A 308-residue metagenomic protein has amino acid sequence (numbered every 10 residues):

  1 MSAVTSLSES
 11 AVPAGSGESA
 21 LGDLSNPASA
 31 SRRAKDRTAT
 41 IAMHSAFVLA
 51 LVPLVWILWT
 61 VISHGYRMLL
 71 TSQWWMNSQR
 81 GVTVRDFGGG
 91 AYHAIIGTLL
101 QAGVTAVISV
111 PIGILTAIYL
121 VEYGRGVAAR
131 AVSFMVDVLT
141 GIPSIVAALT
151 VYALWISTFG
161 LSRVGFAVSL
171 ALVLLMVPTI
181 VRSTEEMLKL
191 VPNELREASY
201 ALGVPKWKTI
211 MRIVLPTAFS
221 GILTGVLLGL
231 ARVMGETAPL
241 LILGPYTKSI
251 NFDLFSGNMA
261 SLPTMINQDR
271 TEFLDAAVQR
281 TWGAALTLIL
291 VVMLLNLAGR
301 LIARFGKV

Functional and structural regions predicted by a protein language model:
M1-L49, G299-V308: Transmembrane alpha-helical segments of polytopic membrane transport and secretion proteins
G22-S45, W59-T105, R125, M265-Q279: Periplasmic/extracellular loop-to-transmembrane helix junction in inner-membrane transport proteins
H44, A94, T98, F134-D137 (+3 more regions): Residue-level signal for discrete positions within transmembrane alpha-helices of multi-pass small-molecule
V52, T98, A102, A106-I118 (+7 more regions): Hydrophobic positions within alpha-helical transmembrane segments of bacterial inner-membrane proteins
V82-T83, L240-I289: Interhelical loop and adjacent transmembrane-helix boundary motif in polytopic membrane transport permeases
A106-V110, I114-G126, R130, S162-V214 (+2 more regions): Membrane-cytosol interface at the C-terminal ends of specific transmembrane alpha-helices in multi-pass membrane
D137-L175: Generic hydrophobic transmembrane alpha-helix motif, especially the helices
E185-K189, Y200, T224-L227, N267-V308: C-terminal transmembrane helix and the adjacent membrane-cytosol boundary/short C-terminal tail of inner/organellar
